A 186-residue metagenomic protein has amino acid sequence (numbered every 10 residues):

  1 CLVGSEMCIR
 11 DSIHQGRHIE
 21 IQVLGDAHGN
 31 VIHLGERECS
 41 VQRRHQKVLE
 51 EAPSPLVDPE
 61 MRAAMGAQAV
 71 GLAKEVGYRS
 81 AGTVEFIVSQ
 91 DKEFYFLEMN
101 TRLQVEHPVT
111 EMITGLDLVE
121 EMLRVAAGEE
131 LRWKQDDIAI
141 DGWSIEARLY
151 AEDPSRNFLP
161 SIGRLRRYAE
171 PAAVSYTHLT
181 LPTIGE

Functional and structural regions predicted by a protein language model:
L2, H178-E186: A short, hydrophobic C-terminal helix/tail in secreted or cell-surface proteins
S5-E6, R10-L179: ATP-dependent carboxylate activation and anion-phosphoryl transfer catalytic cores that bind Mg-ATP to form
